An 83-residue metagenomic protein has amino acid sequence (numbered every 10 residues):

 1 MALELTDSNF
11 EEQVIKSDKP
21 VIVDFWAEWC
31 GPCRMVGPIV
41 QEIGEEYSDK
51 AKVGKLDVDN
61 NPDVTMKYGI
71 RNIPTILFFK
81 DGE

Functional and structural regions predicted by a protein language model:
M1-K52, D59-E83: Proteins that catalyze or organize thiol-disulfide redox chemistry and the adjacent proteostasis machinery handling
